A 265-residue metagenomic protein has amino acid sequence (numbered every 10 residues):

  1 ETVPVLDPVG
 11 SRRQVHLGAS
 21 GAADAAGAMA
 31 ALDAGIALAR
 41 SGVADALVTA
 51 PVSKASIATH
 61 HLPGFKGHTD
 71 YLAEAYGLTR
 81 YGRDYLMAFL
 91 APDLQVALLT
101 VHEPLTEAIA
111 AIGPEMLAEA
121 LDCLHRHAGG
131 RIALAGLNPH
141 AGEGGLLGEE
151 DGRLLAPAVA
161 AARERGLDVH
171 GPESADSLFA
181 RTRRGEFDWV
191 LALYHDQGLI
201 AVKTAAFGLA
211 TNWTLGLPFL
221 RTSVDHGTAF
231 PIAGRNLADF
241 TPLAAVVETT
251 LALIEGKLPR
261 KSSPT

Functional and structural regions predicted by a protein language model:
E1-H68, P114-L193, Q197-N212, L217-P218 (+2 more regions): Contiguous, glycine/small-aliphatic-enriched amphipathic segments in soluble metabolic enzymes
I57-P63, G67, Y71, A91 (+3 more regions): Helix-enriched interaction subdomains in cytosolic or periplasmic regions, typified by TIR/SEFIR signaling/NADase cores
D70-R83, E103-H127: Active-site glycine-rich loop that binds ribose-phosphate moieties when present
E74-L86, L90-L94, L215-P231: Short, flexible loop segments at boundaries between secondary-structure elements
H102-P104, A108, L137, R235: Short strand-loop junctions, especially beta-strand C-caps/beta-turns that link beta-sheets to coils or alpha-helices
